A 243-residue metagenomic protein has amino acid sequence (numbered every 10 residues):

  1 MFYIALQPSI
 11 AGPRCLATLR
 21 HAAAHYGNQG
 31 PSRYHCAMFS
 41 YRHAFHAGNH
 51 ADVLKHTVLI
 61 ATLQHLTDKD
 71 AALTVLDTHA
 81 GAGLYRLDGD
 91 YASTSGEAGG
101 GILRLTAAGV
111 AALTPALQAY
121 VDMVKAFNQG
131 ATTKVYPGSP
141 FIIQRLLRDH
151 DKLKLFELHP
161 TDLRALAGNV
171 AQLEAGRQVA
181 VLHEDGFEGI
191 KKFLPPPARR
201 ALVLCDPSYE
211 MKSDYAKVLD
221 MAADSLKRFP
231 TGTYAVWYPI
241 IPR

Functional and structural regions predicted by a protein language model:
F2-Y3, A72: Hydrophobic alpha-helical context, especially transmembrane and signal-peptide helices
Y3, I10, T18, R33-Y34: Short, positively charged and aromatic/hydrophobic N-terminal segments
Q7, A17-R20, L147: Compositionally biased amphipathic helical and low-complexity segments enriched in hydrophobic
P8, G12, Q29-G30: Intrinsic disorder/low-complexity segments enriched in polar/small residues
P13-A17, A24: Compositionally biased, low-complexity flexible segments
N28-R243: Class I S-adenosyl-L-methionine-dependent methyltransferase catalytic core
